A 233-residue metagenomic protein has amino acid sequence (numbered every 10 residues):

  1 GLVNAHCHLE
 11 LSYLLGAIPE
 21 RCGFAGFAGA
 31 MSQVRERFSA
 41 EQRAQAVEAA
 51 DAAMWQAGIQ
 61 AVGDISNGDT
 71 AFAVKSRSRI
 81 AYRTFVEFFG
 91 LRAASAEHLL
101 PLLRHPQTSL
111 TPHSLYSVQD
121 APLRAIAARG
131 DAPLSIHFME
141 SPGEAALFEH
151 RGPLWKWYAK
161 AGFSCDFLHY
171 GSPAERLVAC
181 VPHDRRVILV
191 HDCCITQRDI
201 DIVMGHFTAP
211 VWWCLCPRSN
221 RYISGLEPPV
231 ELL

Functional and structural regions predicted by a protein language model:
G1-S12, P133-P142: Histidine-centered catalytic micro-motifs
V3, A28-G29, Q60-A61, A81-R83 (+4 more regions): Structural preference for beta-strand elements that scaffold enzyme active sites
C7, I65-S66, T84-F88, T111-S114 (+3 more regions): A cross-domain feature marking catalytic cores of carbohydrate-active enzymes and several ubiquitous metabolic/repair
L11-Q45, R83-V86, S141-R185, H206-F207: Active-site gating loops and adjacent loop-to-helix segments of metal-dependent hydrolytic enzymes
Y13-R77, L99-H105: Alpha-helical scaffold segments that flank or form the walls of functional sites
E48, A52, Q60, L99-P133: Active-site gating/metal-coordination segments in enzymes
L91-L99, A145, R221-P228: Short, charged, surface-exposed secondary-structure boundary motifs
H113-R124, F163-L233: Active-site-adjacent C-terminal substructures of enzyme catalytic domains
